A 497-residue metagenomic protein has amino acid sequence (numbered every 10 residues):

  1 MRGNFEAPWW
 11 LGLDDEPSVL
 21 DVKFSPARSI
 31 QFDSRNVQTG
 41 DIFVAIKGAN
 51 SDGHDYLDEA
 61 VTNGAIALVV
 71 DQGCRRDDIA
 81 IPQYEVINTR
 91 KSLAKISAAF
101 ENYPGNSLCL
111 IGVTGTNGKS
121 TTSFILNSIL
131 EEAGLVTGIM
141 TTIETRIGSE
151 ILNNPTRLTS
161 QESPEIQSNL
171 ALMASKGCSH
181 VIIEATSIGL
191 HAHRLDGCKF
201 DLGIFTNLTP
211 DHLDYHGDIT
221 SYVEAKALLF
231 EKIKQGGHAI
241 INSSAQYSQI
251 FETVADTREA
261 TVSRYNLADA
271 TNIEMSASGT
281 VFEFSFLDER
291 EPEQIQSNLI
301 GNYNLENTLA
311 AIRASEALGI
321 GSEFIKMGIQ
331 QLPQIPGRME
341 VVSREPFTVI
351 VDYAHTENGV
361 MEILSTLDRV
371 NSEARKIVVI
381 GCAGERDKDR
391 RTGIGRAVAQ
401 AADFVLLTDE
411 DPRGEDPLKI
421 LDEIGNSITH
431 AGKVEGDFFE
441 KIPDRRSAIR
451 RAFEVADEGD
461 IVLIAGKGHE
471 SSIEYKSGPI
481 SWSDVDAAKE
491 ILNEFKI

Functional and structural regions predicted by a protein language model:
M1-K95, A99, H238-A239, Q246 (+4 more regions): N-terminal leader/targeting and accessory segments in enzymes
M1-S18, V37-I42, G48, D52 (+2 more regions): ATP-dependent carboxylate-amine ligase
P8, K91-S243, Q249-T257, L309 (+3 more regions): Phosphate-binding loop of NTP-binding sites
G12, C74-A80, K176, F200-V349 (+2 more regions): Acidic, Mg2+-coordinating active-site environments of NTP-dependent enzymes
L20-I30, L93-I96, Q161-P164, I183-G189 (+5 more regions): Short gly/ser/thr-rich secondary-structure transition/capping motifs
I66, D201, D403: Receiver (REC) domain switch/active-site residues of two-component response regulators
V70-G73, A185, N207, S243 (+2 more regions): Short secondary-structure boundary segments
D77, I147-N154, D211-H216, R386 (+2 more regions): A short acidic, helix-capping loop that chelates divalent metal ions and anchors anionic groups
